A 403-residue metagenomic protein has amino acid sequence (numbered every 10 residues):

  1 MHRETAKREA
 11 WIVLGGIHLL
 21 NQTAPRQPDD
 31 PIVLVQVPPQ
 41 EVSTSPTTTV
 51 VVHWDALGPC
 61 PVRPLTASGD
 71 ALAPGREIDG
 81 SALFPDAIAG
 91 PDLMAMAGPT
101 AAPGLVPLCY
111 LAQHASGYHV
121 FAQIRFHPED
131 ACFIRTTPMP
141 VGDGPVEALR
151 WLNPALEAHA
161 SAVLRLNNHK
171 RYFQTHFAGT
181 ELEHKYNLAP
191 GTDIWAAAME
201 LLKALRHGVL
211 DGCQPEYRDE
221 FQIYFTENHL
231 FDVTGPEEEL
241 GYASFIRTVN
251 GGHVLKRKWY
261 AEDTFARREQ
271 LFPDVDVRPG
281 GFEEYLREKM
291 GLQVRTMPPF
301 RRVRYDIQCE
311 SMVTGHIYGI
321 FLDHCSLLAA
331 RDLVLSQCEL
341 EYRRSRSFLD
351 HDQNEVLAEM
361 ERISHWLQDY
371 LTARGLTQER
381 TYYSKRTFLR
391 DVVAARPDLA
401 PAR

Functional and structural regions predicted by a protein language model:
M1-R403: Phosphate-end processing signature that detects enzymes handling 5′-triphosphorylated RNA and polyphosphate
